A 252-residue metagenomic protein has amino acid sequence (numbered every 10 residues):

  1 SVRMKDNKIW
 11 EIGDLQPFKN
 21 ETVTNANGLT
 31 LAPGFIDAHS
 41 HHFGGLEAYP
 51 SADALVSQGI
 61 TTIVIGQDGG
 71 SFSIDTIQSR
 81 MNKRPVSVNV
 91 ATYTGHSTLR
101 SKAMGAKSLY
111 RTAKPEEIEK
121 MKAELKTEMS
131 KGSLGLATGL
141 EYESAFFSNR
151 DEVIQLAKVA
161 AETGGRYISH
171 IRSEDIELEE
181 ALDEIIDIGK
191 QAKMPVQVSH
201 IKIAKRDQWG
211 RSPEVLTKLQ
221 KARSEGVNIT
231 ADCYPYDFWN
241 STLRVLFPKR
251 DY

Functional and structural regions predicted by a protein language model:
S1-G34: Histidine-rich, glycine-flanked metal-binding segment
W10, T24, A91, S199 (+1 more regions): General small-molecule cofactor/ligand-binding pocket signal
G13, G44-L46: Activation segment
P17, S71, T98, S144 (+1 more regions): Surface-exposed, flexible loop/turn segments at secondary-structure boundaries
A26-L31, F35, S40, A48-T138 (+4 more regions): Divalent-metal coordination cores built from histidine and acidic residues
H42-F43, S173: Short active-site segment of divalent metal-dependent hydrolases/proteases that encodes the spacing between
T112-G139, S144-Y252: Histidine/acidic residue-rich metal-binding segments in metalloenzymes
